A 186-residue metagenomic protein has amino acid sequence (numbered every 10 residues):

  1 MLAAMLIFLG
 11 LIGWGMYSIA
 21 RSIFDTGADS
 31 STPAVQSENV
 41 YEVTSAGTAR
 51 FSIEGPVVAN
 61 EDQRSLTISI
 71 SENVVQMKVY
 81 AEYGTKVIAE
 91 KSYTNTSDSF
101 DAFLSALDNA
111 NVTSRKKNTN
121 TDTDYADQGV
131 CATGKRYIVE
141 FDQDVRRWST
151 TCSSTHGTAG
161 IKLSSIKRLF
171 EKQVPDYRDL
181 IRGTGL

Functional and structural regions predicted by a protein language model:
M1, Y83, T96-F100, H156-K167: Short, structured coil/loop segments at alpha-helix boundaries
M1-S18: Hydrophobic membrane-insertion alpha-helices, especially the h-region of bacterial N-terminal signal peptides
G13-V58, N120, D124-L186: Short, well-ordered, aromatic-rich surface patches in folded extracellular/luminal domains
A46-D98: Extracytoplasmic/periplasmic/luminal assembly and interaction segments in envelope/secretory/respiratory proteins
A49-F51, V75, A102-N109, F170: Generic hydrophobic, helix-prone segments enriched in Leu/Val/Ile
V79, S105-L107, T121, K167-R168: Short, surface-exposed, polar/charged, turn-prone segments marking secondary-structure boundaries
A81-Y83, L107-N109, Q143: A mature extracytoplasmic/lumenal domain signature
E90-T119: Mature extracytoplasmic domains of secretory-pathway proteins
